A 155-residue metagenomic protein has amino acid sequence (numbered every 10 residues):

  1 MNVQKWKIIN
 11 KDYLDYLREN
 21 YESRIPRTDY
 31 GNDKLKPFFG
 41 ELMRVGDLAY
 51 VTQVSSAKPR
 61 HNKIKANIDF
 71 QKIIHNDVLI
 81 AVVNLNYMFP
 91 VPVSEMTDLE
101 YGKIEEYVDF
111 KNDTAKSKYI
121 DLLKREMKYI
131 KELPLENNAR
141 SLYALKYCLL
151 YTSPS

Functional and structural regions predicted by a protein language model:
N2-I9, M43: Short, contiguous, well-structured surface segments enriched in hydrophobic/aromatic residues
Q4, R27, L35-F39, G46-A49: Short, surface-exposed beta-edge/turn micro-motifs
I8-L35: An N-terminal domain-cap segment
G31-D33, R44-A81: Compact nucleic-acid interaction/catalytic patches
I68-A139: Aromatic/basic micro-patches that form nucleic-acid/chromatin recognition or nuclease catalytic surfaces
Y151-S155: Conserved small/polar residues in nucleotide/adenosyl-binding loops
